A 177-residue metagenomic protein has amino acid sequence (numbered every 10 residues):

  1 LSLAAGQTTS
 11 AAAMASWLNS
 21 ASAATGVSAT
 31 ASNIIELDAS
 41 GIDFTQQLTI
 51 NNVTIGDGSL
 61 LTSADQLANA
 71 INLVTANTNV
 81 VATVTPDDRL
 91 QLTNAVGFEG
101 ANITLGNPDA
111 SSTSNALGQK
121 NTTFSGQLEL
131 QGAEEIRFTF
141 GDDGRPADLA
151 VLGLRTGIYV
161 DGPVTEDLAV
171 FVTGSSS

Functional and structural regions predicted by a protein language model:
L1-G141: Extended, beta-strand-rich, solvent-exposed assembly scaffolds of outer structural proteins
L73, V151-S177: Type III/flagellar export substrates
G144-P146: Compact, charge-rich alpha-helical regulatory domains located at protein termini
